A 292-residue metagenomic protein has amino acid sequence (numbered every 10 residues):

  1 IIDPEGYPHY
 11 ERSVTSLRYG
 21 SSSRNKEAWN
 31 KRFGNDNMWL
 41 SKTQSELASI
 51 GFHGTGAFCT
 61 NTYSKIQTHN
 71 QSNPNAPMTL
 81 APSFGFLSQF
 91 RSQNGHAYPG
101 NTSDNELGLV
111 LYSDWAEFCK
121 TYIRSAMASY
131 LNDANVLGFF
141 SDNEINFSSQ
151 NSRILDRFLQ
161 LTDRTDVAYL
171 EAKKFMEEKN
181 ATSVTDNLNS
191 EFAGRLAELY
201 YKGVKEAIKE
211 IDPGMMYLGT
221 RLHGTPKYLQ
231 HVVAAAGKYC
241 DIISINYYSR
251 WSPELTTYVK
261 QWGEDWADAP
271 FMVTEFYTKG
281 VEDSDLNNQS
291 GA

Functional and structural regions predicted by a protein language model:
I1-A76, Q89-G138, N187-S190, G194-R195: Active-site-adjacent substrate/metal-binding segments within catalytic domains of carbohydrate-active enzymes
I2-D3, H9-S13, H53-A57, T79-S83 (+4 more regions): Structural recognition of the beta-strand scaffold that forms the well-ordered cores of secreted hydrolase catalytic
Y10, Y63-Q67, Q89-S92, I145-N151 (+2 more regions): Short catalytic/ligand-binding loop motif for oxyanion handling, primarily in non-cytosolic enzymes, centered on
T15-S16, C59-T62, F139, N143-E144 (+2 more regions): Residues that line or immediately flank small-molecule/substrate-binding pockets and catalytic motifs
F84-Q89, Y247-R250: Short, acidic/turn-prone active-site loops that include or flank metal/cofactor- and phosphate-binding residues
N101-Y112, S129-H231: Polysaccharide-binding and catalytic clefts of secreted carbohydrate-active enzymes
T182, N187, E191-N287: Glycoside hydrolase catalytic-domain groove-lining segments
S290-A292: C-terminal structured "cap/appendage" subdomains that terminate the fold
